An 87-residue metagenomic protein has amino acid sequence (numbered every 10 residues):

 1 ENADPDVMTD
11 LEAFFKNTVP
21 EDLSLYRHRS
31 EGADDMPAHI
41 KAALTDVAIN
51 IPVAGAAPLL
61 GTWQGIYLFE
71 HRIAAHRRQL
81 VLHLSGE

Functional and structural regions predicted by a protein language model:
E1-E87: Active-site histidine-anchored catalytic micro-motif
